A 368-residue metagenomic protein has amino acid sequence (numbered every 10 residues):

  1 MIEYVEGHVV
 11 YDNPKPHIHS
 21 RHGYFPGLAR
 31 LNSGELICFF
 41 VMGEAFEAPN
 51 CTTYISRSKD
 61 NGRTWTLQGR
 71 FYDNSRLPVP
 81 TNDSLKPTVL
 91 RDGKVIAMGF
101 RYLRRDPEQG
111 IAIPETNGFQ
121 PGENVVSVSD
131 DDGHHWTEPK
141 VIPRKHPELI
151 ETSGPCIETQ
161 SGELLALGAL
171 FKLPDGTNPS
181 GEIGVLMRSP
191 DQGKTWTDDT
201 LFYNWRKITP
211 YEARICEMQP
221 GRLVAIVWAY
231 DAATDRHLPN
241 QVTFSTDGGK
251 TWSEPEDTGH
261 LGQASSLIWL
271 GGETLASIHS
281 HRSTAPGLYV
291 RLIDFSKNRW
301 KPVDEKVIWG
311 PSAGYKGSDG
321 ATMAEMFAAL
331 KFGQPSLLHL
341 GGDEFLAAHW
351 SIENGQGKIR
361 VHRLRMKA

Functional and structural regions predicted by a protein language model:
M1-A368: Asp-box/BNR beta-propeller blade signature and adjacent active/binding-site loops in extracellular glycan-interacting
